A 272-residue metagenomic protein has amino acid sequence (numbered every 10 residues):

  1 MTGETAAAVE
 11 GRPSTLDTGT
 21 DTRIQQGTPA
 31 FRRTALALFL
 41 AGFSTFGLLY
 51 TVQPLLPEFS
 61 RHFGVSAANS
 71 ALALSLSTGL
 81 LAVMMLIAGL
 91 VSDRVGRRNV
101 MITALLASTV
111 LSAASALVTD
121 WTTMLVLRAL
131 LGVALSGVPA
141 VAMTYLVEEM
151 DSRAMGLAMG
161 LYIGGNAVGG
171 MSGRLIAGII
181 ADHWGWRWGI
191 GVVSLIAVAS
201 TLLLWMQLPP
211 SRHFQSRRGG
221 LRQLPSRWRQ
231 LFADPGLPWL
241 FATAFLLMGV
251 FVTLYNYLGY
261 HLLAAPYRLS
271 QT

Functional and structural regions predicted by a protein language model:
D21-T28, P209-F241: Juxtamembrane intracellular "pre-TM" segments in multi-pass secondary transporters
T34-A67, A88, L254-Y260: Extracytoplasmic
Y50, T78-L86, G170-M171: Residue-level signature of mid-helix packing/kink "hotspots" within the transmembrane helices of 12-pass Major
F59-S60, V91-S92, I176-W184, L263: Interfacial helix-cap and linker-helix signal at transmembrane-aqueous boundaries of multi-pass secondary transporters
V83-T122: Conserved MFS/SLC helix-loop-helix module at the cytosolic interface between two early adjacent transmembrane helices
D120-R128, L240: Short hydrophobic/alpha-helical segments at membrane-entry points of transmembrane helices in Major Facilitator
T123, S152, L161-P209: Helix-loop-helix hairpin linking two adjacent transmembrane segments in secondary transporters
L127-N166: Cytoplasmic helix-loop-helix junction between adjacent transmembrane helices in 12-TM secondary transporters
